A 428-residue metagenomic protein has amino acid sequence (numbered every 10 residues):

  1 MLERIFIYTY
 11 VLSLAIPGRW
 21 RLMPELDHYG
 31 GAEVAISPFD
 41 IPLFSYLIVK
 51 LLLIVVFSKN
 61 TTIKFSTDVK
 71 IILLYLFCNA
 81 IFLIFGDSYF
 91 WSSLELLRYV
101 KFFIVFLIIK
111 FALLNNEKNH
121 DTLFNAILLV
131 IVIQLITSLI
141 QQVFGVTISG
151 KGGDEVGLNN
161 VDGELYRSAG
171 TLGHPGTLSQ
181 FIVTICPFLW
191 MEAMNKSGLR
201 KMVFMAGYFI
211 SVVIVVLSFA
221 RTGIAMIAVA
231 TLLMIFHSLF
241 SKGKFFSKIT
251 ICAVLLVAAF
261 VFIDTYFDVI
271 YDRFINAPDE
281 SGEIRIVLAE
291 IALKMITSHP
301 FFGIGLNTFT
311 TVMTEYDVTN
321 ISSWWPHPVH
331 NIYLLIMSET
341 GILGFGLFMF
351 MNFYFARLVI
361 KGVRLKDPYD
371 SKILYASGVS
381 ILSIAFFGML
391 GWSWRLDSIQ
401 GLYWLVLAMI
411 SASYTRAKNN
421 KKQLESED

Functional and structural regions predicted by a protein language model:
M1-V55, N79-F85, L405: N-terminal signal-anchor transmembrane segment
F6-V11, I131, F209, V359-G391 (+1 more regions): Loop-to-helix entry and N-terminal half of a specific, functionally important transmembrane alpha helix in multi-pass
I48, A376-D428: Transmembrane alpha-helices of multi-pass inner-membrane enzymes
D68-F77, Y89-F111, I131: Aromatic-anchored transmembrane helix interface
N79-L83, D121-E164, G170-S238, L358-K361 (+1 more regions): Alpha-helical transmembrane segments of multi-pass inner-membrane proteins
I136, Q142-G145, S218, S238-E280 (+2 more regions): A membrane-periplasm/extracellular boundary helix in multi-pass inner-membrane enzymes that assemble envelope glycans
D162, V269, I275-E290, K294 (+2 more regions): Long extracytoplasmic/lumenal interhelical loops at the membrane interface of multi-pass membrane proteins
R200-V203, A228-L239, G243-F245, T340-A385: Hydrophobic transmembrane alpha-helices and their immediate junctions
